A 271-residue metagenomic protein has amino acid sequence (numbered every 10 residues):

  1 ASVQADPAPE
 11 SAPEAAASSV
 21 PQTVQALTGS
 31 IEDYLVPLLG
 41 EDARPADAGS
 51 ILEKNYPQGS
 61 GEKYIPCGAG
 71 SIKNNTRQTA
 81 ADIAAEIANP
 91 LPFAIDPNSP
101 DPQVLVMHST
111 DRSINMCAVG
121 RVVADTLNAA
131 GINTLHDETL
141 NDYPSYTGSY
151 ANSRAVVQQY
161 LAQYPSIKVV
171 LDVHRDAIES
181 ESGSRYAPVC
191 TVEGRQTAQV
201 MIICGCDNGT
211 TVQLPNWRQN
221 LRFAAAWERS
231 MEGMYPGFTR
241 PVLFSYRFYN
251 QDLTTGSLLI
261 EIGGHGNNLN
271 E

Functional and structural regions predicted by a protein language model:
V3-L105: Non-catalytic propeptide/linker segments at domain boundaries
S99-D101, P165-K168, R195-Q199, T255: Extracytoplasmic
P102-I114: Short glycine-rich His-centered loop
D111-R112, L140-P144, R175-S180, D207-T210 (+2 more regions): Solvent-exposed loop/turn segments at secondary-structure junctions within structured extracellular/periplasmic domains
N115-V122, T126-V189: Catalytic-core regions of hydrolytic enzymes
I178-Q213: A short, glycine/acidic-enriched catalytic loop
N216-L243: Active-site-adjacent substrate-binding region of metalloamidase/peptidase-like peptide-processing proteins
R240-E271: Active-site-adjacent mobile loop/cap segments within catalytic or ligand-binding domains
